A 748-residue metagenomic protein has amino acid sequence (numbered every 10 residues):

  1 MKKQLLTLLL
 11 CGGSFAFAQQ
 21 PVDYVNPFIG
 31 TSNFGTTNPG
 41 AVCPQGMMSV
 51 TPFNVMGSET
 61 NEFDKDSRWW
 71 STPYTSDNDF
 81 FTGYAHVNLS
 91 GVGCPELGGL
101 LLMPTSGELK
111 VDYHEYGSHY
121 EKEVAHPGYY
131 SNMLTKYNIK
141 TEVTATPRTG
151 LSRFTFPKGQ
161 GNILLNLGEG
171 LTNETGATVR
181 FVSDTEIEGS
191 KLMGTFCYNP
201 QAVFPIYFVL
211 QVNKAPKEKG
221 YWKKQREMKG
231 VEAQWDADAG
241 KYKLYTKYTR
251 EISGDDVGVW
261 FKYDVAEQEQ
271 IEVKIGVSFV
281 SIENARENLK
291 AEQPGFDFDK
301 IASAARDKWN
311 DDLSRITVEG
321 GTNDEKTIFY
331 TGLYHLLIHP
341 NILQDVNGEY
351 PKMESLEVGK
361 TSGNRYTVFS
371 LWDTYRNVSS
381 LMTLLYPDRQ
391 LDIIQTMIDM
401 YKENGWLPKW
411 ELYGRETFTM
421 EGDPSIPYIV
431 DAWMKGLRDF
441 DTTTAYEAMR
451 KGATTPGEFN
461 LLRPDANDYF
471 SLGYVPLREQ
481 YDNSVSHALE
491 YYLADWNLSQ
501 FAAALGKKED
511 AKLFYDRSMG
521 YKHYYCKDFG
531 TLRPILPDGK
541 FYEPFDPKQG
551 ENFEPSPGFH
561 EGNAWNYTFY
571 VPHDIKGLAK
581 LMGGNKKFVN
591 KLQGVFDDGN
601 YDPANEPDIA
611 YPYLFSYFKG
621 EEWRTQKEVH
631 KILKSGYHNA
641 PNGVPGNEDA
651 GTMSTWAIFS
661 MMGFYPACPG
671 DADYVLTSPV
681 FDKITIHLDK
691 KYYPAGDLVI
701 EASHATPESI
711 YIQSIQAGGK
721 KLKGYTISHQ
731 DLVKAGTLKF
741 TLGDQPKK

Functional and structural regions predicted by a protein language model:
M1-Q19: Bacterial Sec-dependent N-terminal signal peptides
Q19-P427, W433-L489, N497-H523, F529-L532 (+7 more regions): Accessory carbohydrate-recognition regions in carbohydrate-active enzymes
A494: ATP-dependent phospho-/nucleotidyl transfer catalytic cores
L698-P707: Short aromatic-glycine motifs in intrinsically disordered, low-complexity regions
